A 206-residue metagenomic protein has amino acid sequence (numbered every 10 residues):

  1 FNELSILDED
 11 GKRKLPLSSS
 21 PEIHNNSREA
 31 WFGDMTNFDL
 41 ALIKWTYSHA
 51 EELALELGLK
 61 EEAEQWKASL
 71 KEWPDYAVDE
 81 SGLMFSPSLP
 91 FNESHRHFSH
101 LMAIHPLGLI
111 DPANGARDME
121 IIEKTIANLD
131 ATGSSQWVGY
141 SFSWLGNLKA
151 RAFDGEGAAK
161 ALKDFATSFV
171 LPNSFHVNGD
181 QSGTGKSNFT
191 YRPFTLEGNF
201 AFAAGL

Functional and structural regions predicted by a protein language model:
N2-L53: Acidic/histidine-rich catalytic neighborhood
T36-G205: Active-site core of glycosidic bond-cleaving carbohydrate-active enzymes
